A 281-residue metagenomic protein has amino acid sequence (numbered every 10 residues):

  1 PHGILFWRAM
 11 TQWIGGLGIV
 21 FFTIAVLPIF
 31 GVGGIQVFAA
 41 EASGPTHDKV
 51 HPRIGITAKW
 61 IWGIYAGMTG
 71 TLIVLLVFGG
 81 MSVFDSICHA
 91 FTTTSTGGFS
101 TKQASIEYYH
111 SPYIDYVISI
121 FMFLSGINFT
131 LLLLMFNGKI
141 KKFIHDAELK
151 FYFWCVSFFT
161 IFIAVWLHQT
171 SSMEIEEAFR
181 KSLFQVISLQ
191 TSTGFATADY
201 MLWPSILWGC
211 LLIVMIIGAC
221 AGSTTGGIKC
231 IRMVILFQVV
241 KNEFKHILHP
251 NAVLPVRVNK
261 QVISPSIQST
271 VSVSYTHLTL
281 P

Functional and structural regions predicted by a protein language model:
P1-P281: Membrane-proximal intracellular helices of multi-pass ion channels
